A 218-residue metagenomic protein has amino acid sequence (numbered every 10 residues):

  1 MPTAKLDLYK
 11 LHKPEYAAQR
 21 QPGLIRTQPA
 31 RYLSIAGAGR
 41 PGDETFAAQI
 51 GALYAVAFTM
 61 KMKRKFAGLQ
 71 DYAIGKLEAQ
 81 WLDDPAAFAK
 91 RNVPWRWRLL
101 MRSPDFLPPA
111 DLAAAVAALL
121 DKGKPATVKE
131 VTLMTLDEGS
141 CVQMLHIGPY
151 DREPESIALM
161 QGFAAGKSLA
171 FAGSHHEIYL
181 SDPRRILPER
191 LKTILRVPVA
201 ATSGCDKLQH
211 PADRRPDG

Functional and structural regions predicted by a protein language model:
M1-G218: A solvent-exposed interaction/effector surface
